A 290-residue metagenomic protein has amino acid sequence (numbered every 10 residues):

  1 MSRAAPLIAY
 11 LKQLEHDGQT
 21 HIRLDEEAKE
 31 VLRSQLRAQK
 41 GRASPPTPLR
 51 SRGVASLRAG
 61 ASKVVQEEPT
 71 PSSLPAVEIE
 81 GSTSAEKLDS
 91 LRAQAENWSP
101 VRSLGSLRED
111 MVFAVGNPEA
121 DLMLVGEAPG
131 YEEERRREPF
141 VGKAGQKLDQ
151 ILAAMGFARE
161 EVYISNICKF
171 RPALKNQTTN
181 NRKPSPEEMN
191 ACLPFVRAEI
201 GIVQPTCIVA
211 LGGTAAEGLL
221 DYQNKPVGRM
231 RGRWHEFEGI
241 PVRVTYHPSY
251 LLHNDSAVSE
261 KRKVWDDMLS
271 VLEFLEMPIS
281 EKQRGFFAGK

Functional and structural regions predicted by a protein language model:
M1-K40: N-terminal low-complexity, Ser/Thr- and acidic-residue-enriched intrinsically disordered segments
A5, R23, R37-R42, T47-K290: A polyanion-binding, active-site-adjacent surface
